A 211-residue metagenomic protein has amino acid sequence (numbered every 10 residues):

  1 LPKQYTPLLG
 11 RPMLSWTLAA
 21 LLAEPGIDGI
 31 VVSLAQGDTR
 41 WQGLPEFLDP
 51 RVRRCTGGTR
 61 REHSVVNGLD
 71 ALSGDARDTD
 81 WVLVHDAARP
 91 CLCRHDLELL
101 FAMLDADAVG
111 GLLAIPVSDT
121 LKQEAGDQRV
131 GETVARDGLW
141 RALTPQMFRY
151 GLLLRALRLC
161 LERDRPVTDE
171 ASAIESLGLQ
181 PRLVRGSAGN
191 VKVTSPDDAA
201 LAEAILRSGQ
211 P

Functional and structural regions predicted by a protein language model:
L1-D38: N-terminal glycine-rich phosphate-binding loop and ensuing alpha1 helix
E24, D49, D107: Acidic-histidine catalytic/liganding microenvironments
G26-V31, V109, G189-N190: Short active-site oxyanion
T39-L44: Acidic helix N-cap motif at the loop->helix transition within catalytic regions of sugar-transfer enzymes
E46-D80: Short phosphate-binding loop-to-helix
W81-H85: Short aromatic-hydrophobic micro-motifs that form the base-stacking/packing surface for donor nucleotide recognition
C91-V184, P211: Conserved core of the sugar-phosphate nucleotidyltransferase
N190-P211: Hydrophobic helical membrane-anchoring modules
